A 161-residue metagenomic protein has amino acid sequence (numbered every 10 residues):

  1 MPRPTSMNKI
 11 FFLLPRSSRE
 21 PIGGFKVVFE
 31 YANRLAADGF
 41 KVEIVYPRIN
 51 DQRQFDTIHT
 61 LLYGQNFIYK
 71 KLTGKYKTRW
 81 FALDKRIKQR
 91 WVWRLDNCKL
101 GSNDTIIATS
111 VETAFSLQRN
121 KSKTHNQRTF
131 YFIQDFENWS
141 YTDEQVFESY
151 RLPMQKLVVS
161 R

Functional and structural regions predicted by a protein language model:
S6-F11: Extreme N-terminal starter segment of soluble prokaryotic enzymes
L14-V27: A short, glycine/small-residue-rich beta-strand->loop->alpha-helix junction that serves as a flexible
K26-L35: Histidine-anchored nucleotide/phosphate-binding helix
D38-A108, E112-S116: Active-site donor-binding segments of glycosyltransferases and PAPS-dependent sulfotransferases
V42-P47, F132-I133, L157-V159: Short internal beta-strands
W93-S102, E137-V158: Membrane-proximal helix-turn-helix segments that form the acceptor-binding/catalytic region of lipid-linked
E112-R119, Y141, M154-R161: A short, active-site helix/loop in glycosyltransferases that binds the activated sugar's phosphate group
T124-R128, P153-M154: A short helix->loop->beta-strand "cap" motif at the edges of active sites that frequently abuts
